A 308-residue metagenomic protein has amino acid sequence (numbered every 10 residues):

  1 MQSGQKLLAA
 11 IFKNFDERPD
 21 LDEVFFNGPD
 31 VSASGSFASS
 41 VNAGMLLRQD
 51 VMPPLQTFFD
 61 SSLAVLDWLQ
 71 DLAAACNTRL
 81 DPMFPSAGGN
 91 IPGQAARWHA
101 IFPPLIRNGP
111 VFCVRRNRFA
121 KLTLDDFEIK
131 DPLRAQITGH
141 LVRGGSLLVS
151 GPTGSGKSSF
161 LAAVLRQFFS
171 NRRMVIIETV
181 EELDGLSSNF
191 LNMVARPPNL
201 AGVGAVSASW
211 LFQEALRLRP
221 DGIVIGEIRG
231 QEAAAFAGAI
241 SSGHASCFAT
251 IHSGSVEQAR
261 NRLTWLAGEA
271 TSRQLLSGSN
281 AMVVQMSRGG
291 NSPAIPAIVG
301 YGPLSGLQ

Functional and structural regions predicted by a protein language model:
M1-Q56: N-terminal anchoring/assembly modules that precede and organize ATP-driven motor systems
S40-G144: P-loop NTP-binding catalytic core
G144-L147, R166-S279, Q285-R288: Switch/coupling sub-region of P-loop NTPases
G151: The Walker A (P-loop) glycine that initiates the GxxxxGKT/S ATP-binding motif of P-loop NTPases
G154: Walker A (P-loop) phosphate-binding loop of P-loop NTPases
K157: Conserved lysine of the Walker
L276-Q308: Conserved P-loop NTPase
